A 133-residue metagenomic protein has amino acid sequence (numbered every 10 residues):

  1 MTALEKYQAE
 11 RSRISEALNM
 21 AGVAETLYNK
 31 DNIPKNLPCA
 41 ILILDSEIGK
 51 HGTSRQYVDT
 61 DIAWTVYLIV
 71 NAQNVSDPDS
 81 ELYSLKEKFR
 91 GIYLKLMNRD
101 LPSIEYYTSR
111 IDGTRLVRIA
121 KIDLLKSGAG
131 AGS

Functional and structural regions predicted by a protein language model:
M1-N32, S46-S133: Charged, amphipathic alpha-helical segments and their flanking helix caps
L37-S46: A short, hydrophobic beta-strand-centered structural micro-motif
